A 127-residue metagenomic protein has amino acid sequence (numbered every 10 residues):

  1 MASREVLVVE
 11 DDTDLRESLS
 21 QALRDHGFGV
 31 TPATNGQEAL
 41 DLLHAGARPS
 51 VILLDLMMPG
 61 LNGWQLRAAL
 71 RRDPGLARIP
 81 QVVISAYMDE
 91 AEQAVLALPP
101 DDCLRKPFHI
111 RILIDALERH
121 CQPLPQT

Functional and structural regions predicted by a protein language model:
E10: Conserved acidic carboxylate
E17-D25: Charged docking surfaces used in two-component/phosphorelay signaling
P32-V51: Acidic, metal-coordinating helix/loop segments flanking the phosphotransfer/catalytic sites of two-component signaling
N35-E38, L61-A68: Acidic catalytic/metal-coordinating carboxylates
D55: Active-site residues of response regulator receiver
M58: Receiver (REC) domain active-site loop signature in two-component systems and cognate sites in sensor histidine kinases
F108-C121: C-terminal output helix
